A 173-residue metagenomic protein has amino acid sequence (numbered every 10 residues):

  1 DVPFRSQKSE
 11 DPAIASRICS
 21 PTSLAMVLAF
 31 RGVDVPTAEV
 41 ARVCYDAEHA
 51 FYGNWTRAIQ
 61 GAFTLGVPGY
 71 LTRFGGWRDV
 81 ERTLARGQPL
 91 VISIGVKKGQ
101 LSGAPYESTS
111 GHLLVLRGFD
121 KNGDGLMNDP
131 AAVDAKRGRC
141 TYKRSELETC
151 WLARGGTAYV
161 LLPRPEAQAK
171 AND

Functional and structural regions predicted by a protein language model:
D1, K8, F119-D173: Noncatalytic regulatory segments and standalone regulatory/sensor domains
D1-F51, A104, K121, A169 (+1 more regions): Active-site-adjacent structural segments surrounding the nucleophilic cysteine of cysteine proteases and isopeptidases
S16, S20-L28, T37, A41 (+6 more regions): Extracytoplasmic/secreted envelope proteins and their assembly/folding machinery, especially bacterial periplasmic
C19, I92, Q100-A132: Catalytic nucleophile-His microenvironment captured as a short glycine-rich beta-strand/loop that brackets
M26, D34-V35, A47-A50, G75-R78 (+4 more regions): Solvent-exposed loop/turn segments at secondary-structure junctions within structured extracellular/periplasmic domains
D46-G75, R82-R86: Mid-length scaffold segments of soluble, non-membrane domains
T64-Y70, R86-V91, K121-D124, T157: Loop/turn elements at helix/coil->beta-strand transitions in domains of secreted/extracellular proteins
R82-G87, E107-S110, R117-D120, L152-R154: Extracellular/periplasmic catalytic domains that process cell-envelope and extracellular macromolecules
